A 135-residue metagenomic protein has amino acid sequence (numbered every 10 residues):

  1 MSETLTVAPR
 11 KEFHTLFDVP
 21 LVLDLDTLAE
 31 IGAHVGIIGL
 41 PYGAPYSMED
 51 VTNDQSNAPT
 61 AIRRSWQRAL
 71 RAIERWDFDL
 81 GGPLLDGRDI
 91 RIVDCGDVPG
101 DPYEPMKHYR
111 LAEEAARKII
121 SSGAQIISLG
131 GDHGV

Functional and structural regions predicted by a protein language model:
S2-V135: Metal-dependent C-N hydrolase catalytic cores
